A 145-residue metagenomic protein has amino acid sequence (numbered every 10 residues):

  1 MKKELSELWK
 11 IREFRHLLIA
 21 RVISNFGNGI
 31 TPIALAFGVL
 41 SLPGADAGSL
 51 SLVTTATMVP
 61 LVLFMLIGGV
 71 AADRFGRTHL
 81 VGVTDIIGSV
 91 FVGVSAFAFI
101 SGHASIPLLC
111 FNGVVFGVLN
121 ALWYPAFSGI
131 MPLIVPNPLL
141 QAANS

Functional and structural regions predicted by a protein language model:
M1-R15: Juxtamembrane intracellular "pre-TM" segments in multi-pass secondary transporters
I11, P43-G44, R74, H103 (+1 more regions): Helix-loop interface residues and adjacent transmembrane-helix termini in multi-pass membrane transporters, primarily
R15-P32, T54-A72, G76-F91, L108-S145: Substrate-agnostic recognition of the 12-TM MFS/MFS-like secondary transporter fold
A34, G38, F64, V94-A98: Residue-level signal for alpha-helical transmembrane segments in multi-pass membrane proteins
L40-S49: Short extramembrane helix-to-coil loop segments that connect adjacent transmembrane helices in Major
D46, A104-L109: Juxtamembrane helix-entry segments on the extracytoplasmic side of multipass membrane proteins
I86-H103: C-terminal ends and interior cores of transmembrane alpha-helices in multi-pass membrane transporters/permeases
